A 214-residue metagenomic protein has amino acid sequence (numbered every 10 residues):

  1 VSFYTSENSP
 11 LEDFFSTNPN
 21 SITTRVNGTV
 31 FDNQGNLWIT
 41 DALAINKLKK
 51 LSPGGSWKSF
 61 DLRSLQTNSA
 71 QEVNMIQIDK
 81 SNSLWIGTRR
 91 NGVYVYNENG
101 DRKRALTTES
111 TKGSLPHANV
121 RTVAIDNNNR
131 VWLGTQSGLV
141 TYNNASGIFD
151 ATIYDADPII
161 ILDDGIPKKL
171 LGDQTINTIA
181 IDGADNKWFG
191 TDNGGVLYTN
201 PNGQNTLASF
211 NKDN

Functional and structural regions predicted by a protein language model:
V1-N214: Carboxylate-rich, polar loop motifs that coordinate divalent cations or form catalytic acidic clusters
